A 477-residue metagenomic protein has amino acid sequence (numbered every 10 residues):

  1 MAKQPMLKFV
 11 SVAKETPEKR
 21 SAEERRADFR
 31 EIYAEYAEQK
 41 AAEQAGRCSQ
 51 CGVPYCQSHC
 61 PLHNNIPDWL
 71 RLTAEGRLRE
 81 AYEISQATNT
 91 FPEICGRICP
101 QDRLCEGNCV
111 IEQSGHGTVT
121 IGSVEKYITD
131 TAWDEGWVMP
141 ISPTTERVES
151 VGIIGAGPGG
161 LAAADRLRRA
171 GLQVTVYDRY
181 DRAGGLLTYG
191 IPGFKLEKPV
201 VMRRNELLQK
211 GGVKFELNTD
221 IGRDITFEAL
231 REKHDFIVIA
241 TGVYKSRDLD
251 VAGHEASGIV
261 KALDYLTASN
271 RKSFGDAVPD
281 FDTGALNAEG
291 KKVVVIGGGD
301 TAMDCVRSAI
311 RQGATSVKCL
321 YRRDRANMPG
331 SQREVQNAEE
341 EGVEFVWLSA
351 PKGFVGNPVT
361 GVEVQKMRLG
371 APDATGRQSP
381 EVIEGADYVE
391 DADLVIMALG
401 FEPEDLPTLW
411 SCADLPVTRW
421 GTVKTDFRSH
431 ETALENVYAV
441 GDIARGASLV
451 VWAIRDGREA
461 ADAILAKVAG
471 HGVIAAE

Functional and structural regions predicted by a protein language model:
K3, L7-A34, H63-E75, I84-Q86 (+9 more regions): Beta1-alpha1 glycine-rich phosphate/pyrophosphate-binding loop at the start of Rossmann-like nucleotide-binding domains
E35-Y55, L78-L104: Immediate flanking context of iron-sulfur cluster ligation sites
C56, P158-A163, V293-V295, T301-C305 (+3 more regions): Extended, hydrophobic alpha-helical segments in both membrane/secreted and soluble proteins
W69, I94-R97, D102-I154, A170 (+4 more regions): FAD-binding core/adjacent interface of flavoenzyme oxidoreductases
D220-D235, G356-D387: Conserved beta-strand-loop-beta-strand element in the redox core of flavoprotein oxidoreductases
E255-G290, P372-A447: FAD-site-proximal beta/loop scaffold in flavoenzymes
A288-R323, P380, A386-L394, F401 (+4 more regions): Long hydrophobic segments that form regular secondary structure
C305, V440-I474: A conserved FAD-binding loop/helix module that cradles the flavin
